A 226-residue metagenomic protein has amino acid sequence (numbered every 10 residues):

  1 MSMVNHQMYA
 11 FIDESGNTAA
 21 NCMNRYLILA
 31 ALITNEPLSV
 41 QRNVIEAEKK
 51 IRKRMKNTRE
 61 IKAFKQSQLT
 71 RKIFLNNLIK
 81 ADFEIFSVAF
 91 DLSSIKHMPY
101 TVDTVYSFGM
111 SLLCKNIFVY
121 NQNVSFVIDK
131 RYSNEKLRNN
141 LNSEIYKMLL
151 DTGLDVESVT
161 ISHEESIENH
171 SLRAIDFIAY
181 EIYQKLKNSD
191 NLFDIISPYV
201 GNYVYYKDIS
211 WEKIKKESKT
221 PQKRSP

Functional and structural regions predicted by a protein language model:
M1-P226: Phosphate-ester processing/binding pockets and catalytic centers
